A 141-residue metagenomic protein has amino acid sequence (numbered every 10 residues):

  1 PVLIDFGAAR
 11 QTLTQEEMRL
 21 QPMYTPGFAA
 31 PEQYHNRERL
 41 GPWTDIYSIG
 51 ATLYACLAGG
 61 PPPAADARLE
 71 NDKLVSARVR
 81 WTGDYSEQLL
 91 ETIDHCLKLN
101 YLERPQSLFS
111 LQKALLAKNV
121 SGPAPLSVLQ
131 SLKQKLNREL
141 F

Functional and structural regions predicted by a protein language model:
P1-L3: Conserved protein kinase catalytic/activation segment
T12-E16: Conserved catalytic-core motifs of eukaryotic protein kinase domains, centered on the activation segment
E17-G27: Activation loop
G27-G122: C-terminal lobe helix-coil module of Hanks-type protein kinase domains
G122-F141: Regulatory extensions appended to serine/threonine kinase catalytic cores
